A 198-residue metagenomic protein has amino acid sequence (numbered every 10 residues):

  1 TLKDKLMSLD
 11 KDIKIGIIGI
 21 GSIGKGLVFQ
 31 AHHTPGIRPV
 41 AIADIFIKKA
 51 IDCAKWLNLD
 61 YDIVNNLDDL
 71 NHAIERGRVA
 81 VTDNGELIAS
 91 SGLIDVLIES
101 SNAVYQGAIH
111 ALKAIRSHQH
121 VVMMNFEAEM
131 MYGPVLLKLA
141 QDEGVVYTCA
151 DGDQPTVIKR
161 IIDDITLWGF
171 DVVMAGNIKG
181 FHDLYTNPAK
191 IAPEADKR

Functional and structural regions predicted by a protein language model:
T1-K113: N-terminal glycine-/serine-/threonine-rich beta1-alpha1-beta2 phosphate-ribose binding loop of Rossmann-like
F46, I88, A128, Q154 (+1 more regions): Residue-level detector of flexible, active-site-proximal loop/helix-junction positions within diverse enzyme catalytic
A54, N58, A140, I165: Conserved hydrophobic residues forming the short capping helix/wall of the S-adenosyl-L-methionine
V81-D83, V96-E99, M123-M124, Y147-A150 (+1 more regions): General beta-strand structural signal in soluble alpha/beta enzymes
S101-S117, N125-V145, D151-D153, I161-D164: Rossmann-fold NAD(P)-binding glycine/threonine-rich loop
H120: Short glycine-centered segments of the SAM/dcSAM-binding site in methyltransferase folds
P134, D142, V146-R198: Core active-site phosphate/anionic-ligand binding loop and the adjoining beta-turn-alpha structural block in enzyme
